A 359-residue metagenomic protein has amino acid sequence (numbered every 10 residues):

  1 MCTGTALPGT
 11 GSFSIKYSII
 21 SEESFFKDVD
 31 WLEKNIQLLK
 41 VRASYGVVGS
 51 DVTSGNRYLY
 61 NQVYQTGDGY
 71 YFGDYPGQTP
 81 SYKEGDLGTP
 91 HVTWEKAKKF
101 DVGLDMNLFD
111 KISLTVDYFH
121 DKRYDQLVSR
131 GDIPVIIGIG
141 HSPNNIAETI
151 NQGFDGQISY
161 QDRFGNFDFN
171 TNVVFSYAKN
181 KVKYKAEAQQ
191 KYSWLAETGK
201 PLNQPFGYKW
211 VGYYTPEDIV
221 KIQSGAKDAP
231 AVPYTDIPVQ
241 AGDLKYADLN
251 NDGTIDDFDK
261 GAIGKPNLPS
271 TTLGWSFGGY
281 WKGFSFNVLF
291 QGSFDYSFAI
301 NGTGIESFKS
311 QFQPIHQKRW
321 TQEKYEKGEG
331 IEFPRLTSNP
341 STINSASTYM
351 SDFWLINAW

Functional and structural regions predicted by a protein language model:
M1-D68, E84-D86, P90-W359: Outer/extracellular conduits and scaffolds centered on Gram-negative outer-membrane beta-barrels
Y71-L87: Surface-exposed acidic, glycine/proline-enriched linker/cap segments that occur as 15-30-residue helix-coil
